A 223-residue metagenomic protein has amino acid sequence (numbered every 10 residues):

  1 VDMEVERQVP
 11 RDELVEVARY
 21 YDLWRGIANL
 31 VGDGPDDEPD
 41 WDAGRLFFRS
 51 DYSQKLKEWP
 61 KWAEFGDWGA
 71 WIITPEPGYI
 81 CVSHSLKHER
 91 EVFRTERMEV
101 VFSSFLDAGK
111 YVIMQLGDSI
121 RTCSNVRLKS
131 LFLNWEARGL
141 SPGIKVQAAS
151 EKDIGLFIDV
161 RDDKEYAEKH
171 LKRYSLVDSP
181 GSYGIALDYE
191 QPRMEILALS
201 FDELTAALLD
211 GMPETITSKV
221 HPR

Functional and structural regions predicted by a protein language model:
V1-P75: N-terminal "first-domain core" detector
M3, R90-R94, W135, R193: Generic structural signal for short, flexible, solvent-exposed coil/loop and linker residues
M3-E16, Y20, V101, F105 (+2 more regions): Intrinsic-disorder-associated interaction segments
D33, M114-G117, S124, G211-I216: Generic alpha-helix signal with a bias toward terminal, lower-confidence helices and secondary-structure junctions
D42-I72, H84-F105, G109-D118: Hydrophobic alpha-helical segments that drive targeting, anchoring, or assembly
F47-F48, Y52-Q54, E58, L133-R223: Intrinsically disordered, low-complexity, charge-dense segments enriched in Lys/Arg and Glu/Asp interspersed
A63-R97, K172-L176, Y189, E203-P222: Short aromatic-glycine-(Arg/Gly/Cys) micro-motifs in beta-strand/loop hairpins
E96-L156: Surface-exposed beta-loop interaction hotspot
